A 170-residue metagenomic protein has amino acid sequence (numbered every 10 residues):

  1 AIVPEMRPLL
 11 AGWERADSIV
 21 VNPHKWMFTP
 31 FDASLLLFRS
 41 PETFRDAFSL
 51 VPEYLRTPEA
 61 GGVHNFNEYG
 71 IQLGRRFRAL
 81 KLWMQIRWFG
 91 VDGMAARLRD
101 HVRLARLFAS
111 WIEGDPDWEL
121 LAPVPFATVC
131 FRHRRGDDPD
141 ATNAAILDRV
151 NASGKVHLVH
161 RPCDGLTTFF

Functional and structural regions predicted by a protein language model:
A1, V51-Y54, A122-C130, P162-T168: A glycine-rich phosphate-binding loop feature that marks nucleotide/adenosyl-phosphate handling sites
I2-V3, L9-E113: Active-site C-terminal subdomain of aminotransferase-like
P8-L10, E119-L120: Short, flexible, glycine/charge-rich loop motifs used to bind or transfer phosphoryl groups or to couple energy/partner
D17-S18, L35, E119, T128 (+2 more regions): Beta-sheet entry/capping signal
D46, D92-R97, L121-A122, P139 (+1 more regions): Extended hydrophobic-aromatic, low-complexity segments
I86, C130-D138, K155-F170: Conserved PLP-binding active-site segment of the aspartate aminotransferase-like
L107, W111-D115, A145-V156: Generic non-transmembrane alpha-helical segments
E119-V150: Conserved PLP-binding catalytic core of the aspartate aminotransferase-like
